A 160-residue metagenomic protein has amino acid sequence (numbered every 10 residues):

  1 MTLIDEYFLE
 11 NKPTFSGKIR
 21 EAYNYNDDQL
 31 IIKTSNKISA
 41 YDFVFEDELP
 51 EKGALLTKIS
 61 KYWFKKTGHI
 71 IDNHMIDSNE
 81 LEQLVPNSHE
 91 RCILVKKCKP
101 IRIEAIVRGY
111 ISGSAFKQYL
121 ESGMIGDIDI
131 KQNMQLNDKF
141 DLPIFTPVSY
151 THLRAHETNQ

Functional and structural regions predicted by a protein language model:
M1-V148: Active-site loop/lid in soluble adenylation, ligation, and acyl-transfer enzymes
S114, N159-Q160: Generic hydrophobic alpha-helical segments
T151-T158: Conserved small/polar residues in nucleotide/adenosyl-binding loops
